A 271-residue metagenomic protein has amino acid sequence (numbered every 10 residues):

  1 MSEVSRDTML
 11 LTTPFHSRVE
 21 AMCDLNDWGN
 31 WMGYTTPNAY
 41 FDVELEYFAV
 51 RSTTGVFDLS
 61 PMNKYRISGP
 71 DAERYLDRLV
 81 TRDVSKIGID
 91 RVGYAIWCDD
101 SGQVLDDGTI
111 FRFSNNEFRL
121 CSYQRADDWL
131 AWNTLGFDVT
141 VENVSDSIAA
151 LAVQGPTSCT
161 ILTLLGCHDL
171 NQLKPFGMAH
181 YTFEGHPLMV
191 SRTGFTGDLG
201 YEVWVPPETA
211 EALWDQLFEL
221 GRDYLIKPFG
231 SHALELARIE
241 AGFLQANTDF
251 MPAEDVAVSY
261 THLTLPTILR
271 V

Functional and structural regions predicted by a protein language model:
M1-W97, Q103, H232: Acidic, proline/glycine-enriched N-terminal capping motif
D58, F195-T196, T261: Conserved adenylation A10 loop of the ANL superfamily
Y94-I96, R119, H262: Ordered hydrophobic segments in well-structured contexts
D99-S101, T182-F183: Short acidic, glycine-rich loop/turn motifs
D106-Q245, F250-P252: Acidic, low-complexity central loop/insert segments
A257-V258: Acidic, proline/serine/threonine- and glycine-rich low-complexity intrinsically disordered segments
T261-T267: Conserved small/polar residues in nucleotide/adenosyl-binding loops
